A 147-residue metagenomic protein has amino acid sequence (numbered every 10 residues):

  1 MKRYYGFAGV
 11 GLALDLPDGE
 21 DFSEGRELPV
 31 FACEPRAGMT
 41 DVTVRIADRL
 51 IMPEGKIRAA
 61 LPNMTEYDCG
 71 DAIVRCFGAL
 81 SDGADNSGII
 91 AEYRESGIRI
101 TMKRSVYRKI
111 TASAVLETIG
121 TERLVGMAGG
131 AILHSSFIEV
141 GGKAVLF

Functional and structural regions predicted by a protein language model:
M1-A144: A noncatalytic interaction/capping subdomain that flanks phosphate/NTP-handling catalytic cores
F147: Hydrophobic anchor at the beta1->P-loop junction of P-loop NTPases
